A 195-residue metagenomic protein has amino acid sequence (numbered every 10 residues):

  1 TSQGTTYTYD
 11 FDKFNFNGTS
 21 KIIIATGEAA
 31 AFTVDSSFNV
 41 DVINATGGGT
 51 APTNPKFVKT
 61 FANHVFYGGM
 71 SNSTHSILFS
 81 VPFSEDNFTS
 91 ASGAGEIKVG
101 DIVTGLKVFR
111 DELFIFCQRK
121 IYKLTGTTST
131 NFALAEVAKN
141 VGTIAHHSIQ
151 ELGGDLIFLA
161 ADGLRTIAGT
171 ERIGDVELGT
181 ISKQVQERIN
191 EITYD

Functional and structural regions predicted by a protein language model:
T1, A31-T33, G48-K123: N-terminal beta-propeller domains
T1-G4, I23, T46-T50, G95-E96 (+2 more regions): Short, solvent-exposed secondary-structure boundary motifs
T1-Q3, F38-G48, T89-I97, F132-K139: A short beta-strand motif characteristic of beta-propeller blades
T8-A51: Hydrophobic or amphipathic alpha-helical targeting/insertion segments
F11-N17, K21-I22, N63-H64, N72 (+1 more regions): Beta-sheet-dominated scaffold domains
S36-N39, F83-S84, T128-S129, E171: Short coil turn/linker residues within repeat-based beta-strand modules
